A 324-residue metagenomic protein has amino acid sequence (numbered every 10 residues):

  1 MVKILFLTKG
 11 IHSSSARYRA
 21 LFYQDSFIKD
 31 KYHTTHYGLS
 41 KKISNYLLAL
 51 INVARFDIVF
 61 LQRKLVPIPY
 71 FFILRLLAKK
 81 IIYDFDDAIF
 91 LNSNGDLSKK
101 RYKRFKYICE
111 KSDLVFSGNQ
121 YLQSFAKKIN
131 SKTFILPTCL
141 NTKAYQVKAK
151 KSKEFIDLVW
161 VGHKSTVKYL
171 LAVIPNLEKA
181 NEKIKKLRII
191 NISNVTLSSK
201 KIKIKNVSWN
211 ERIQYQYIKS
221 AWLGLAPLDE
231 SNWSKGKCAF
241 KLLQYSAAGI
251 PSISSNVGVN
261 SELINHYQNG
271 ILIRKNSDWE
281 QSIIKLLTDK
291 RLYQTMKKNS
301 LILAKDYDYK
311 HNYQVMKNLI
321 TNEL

Functional and structural regions predicted by a protein language model:
I11-S26, N141-A144, K153-K219: Conserved catalytic-core segment of nucleotide-activated headgroup transferases in glycan assembly
L47-R55, P69-L77, L97-V115, K128: Membrane-proximal helix-turn-helix segments that form the acceptor-binding/catalytic region of lipid-linked
I82-L97, K111-L114: A short, histidine- and acid-enriched strand-loop-helix "catalytic/donor-clamping" loop that lines the nucleotide-sugar
Y121, C139: Carbohydrate-associated surface elements
S165-K168, R212-Y217, W222-A247, S254-E262: Nucleotide-sugar-dependent
H266-S277, K285-R291: Conserved acidic donor-binding segment of nucleotide-sugar-dependent glycosyltransferases
L292-D306, N318: A short, well-ordered alpha-helix in the C-terminal region of glycosyltransferases
Y309-L324: C-terminal alpha-helical cap of glycosyltransferases
